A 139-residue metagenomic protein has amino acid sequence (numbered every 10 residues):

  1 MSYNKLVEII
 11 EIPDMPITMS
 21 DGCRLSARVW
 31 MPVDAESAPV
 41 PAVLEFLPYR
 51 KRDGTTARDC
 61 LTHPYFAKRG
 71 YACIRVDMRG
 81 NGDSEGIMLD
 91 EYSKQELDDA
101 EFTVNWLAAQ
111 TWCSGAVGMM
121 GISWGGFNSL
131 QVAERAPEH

Functional and structural regions predicted by a protein language model:
M1-A38: N-terminal cap/lid segment of alpha/beta-hydrolase-fold proteins
G22, A100, V132-A133: Hydrophobic alpha-helical segments that mediate membrane insertion or helix-helix packing
G22, G80, G121, G125: Conserved G/P- and acidic residue-centered "switch" motifs that form tight phosphate/ATP-binding loops in soluble
S26, A42-V43, A72-C73, G115-G118 (+1 more regions): Beta-sheet entry/capping signal
A27-W30, E45-F46, V76, M120-I122: Generic beta-strand/beta-sheet core signal
D34-A108: Cap/lid segment of the alpha/beta-hydrolase catalytic domain
N105-H139: Primarily recognizes the serine-hydrolase "nucleophile elbow" in alpha/beta-hydrolase and SGNH/GDSL folds
